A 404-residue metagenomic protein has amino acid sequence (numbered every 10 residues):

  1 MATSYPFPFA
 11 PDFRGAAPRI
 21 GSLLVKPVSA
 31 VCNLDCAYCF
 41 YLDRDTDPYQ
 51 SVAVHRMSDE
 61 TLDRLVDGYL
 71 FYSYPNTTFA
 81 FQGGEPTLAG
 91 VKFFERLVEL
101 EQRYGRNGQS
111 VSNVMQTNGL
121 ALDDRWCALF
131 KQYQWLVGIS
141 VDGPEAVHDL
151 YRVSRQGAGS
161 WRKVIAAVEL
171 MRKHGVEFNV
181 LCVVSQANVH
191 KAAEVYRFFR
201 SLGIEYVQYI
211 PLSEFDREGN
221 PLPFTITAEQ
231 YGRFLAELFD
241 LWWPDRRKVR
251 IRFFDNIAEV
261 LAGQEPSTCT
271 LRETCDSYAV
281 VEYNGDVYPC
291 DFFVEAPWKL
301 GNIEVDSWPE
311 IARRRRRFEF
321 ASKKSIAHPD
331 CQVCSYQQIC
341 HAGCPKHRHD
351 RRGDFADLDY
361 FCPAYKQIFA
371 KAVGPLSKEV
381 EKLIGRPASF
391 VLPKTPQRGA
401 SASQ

Functional and structural regions predicted by a protein language model:
M1-V25, Y72: N-terminal [4Fe-4S]-dependent radical SAM core
P8-A10, R44, Y49-M57, R352-A364: Non-heme iron-sulfur electron-transfer modules
P18-E60: Canonical Radical SAM [4Fe-4S] cluster-binding loop centered on the CxxxCxxC motif and its immediate flanking residues
V28-D35, E85-L88, C275, C331-V333 (+1 more regions): Cysteine-centered iron-sulfur cluster-binding motifs in ferredoxin-type domains/subunits of redox enzymes
L62, V66-D67, F71-A80, A89-L212 (+1 more regions): Radical SAM/AdoMet-radical enzyme domain recognition
L150-R162, E169, K173-T270, T274 (+3 more regions): Radical SAM enzyme [4Fe-4S]-AdoMet core and its adjacent flexible, acidic and glycine-rich loops/tails across
V294-Q404: Flexible mid-to-C-terminal extensions adjoining Fe-S/redox cofactors in radical SAM and related proteins
